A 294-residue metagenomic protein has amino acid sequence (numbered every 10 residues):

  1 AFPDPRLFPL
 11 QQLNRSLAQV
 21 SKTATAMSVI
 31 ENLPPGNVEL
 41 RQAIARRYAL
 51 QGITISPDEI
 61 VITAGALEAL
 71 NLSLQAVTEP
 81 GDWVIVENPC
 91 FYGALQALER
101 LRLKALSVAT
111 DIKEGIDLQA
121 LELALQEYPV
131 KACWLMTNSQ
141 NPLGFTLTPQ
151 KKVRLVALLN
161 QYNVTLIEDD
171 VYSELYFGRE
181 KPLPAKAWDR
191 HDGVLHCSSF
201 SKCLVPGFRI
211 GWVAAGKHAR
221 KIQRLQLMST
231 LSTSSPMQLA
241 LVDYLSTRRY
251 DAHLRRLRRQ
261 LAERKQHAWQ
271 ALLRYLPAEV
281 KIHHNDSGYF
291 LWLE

Functional and structural regions predicted by a protein language model:
A1-A24: Conserved N-terminal helix/loop that builds the PLP phosphate-binding region of the aspartate aminotransferase-like
F2-L7, D111-I112, Q140-P142, Y172-L175 (+2 more regions): Short histidine/acidic/glycine/proline-rich micro-motifs that form metal- and phosphate-coordinating active-site loops
P9, V20, G36, L40 (+5 more regions): Hydrophobic/aromatic residues within well-ordered alpha-helical segments
L13, R190-R259: Conserved core segment of the aminotransferase class I/II
L17-Y162, I167, S173-D192, L261: Conserved core of the PLP fold type I
K22-M27, S246-D251, L272-K281: Inter-domain helical "communication" segments and dimerization helices that couple sensory or membrane-embedded modules
V86, W134-T137, I167-D170, S198 (+3 more regions): Short beta-strand segments
R259-W269, E279-E294: Conserved glycine-rich beta-strand-loop-beta hairpin in the small C-terminal domain of fold type I
